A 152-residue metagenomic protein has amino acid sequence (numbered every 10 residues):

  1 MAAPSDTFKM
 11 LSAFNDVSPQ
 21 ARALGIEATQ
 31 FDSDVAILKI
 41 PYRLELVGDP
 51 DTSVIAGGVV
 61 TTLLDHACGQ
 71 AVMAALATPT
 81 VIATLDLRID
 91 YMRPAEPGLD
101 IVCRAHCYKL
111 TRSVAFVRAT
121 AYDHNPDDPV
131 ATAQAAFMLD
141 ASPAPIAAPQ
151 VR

Functional and structural regions predicted by a protein language model:
A2-S5, A95-P97, V102, H106-R152: HotDog/MaoC-like acyl-thioester-processing domains
T7-S18, Q70-P79: Short, solvent-exposed helix-to-loop capping segments enriched in aromatics
L11-G25, T29-S33: N-terminal structural module
R22-L24, D34-A36, V81-L87, L99-I101 (+2 more regions): A generic structural signal for short beta-strands and their flanking turns/coil linkers
G25-V54: Catalytic strand-loop segment that frames the active site of acyl-thioester-processing enzymes
I40-Y42, Y91, L139: Hydrophobic residues in beta-strands and at strand termini
P50-G69: Compact, glycine-rich, soluble single-domain proteins
G69-V102, C107: Hydrophobic beta-strand-centered segment that forms part of the acyl-chain substrate-binding groove
